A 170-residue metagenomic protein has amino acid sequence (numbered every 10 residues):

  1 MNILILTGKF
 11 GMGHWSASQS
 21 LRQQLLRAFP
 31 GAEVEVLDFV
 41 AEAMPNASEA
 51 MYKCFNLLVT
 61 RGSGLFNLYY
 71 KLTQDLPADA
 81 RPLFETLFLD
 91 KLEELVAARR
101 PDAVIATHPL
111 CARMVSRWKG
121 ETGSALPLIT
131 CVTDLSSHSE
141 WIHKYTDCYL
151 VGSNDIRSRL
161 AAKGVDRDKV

Functional and structural regions predicted by a protein language model:
M1-L4: Extreme N-terminal starter segment of soluble prokaryotic enzymes
L6-T7, D38, V132, V151: Short beta-strand/turn micro-motifs composed of small residues that flank or help shape donor/cofactor-binding pockets
G8, T107-L110: Short, well-ordered beta-to-alpha junction loops that form the rim of enzyme active sites and present histidine/acidic
G8-A17: A short, glycine/small-residue-rich beta-strand->loop->alpha-helix junction that serves as a flexible
S20-R99: Conserved N-terminal ligand/cofactor-binding loop architecture of enzyme catalytic domains
M44, A112-M114, H138-S139, R157: Short, well-ordered alpha-helical microsegments
K91-V104, R113-I129: Glycosyltransferases and closely related glycan-assembly transferases that use nucleotide-activated donors
G120-V170: Active-site-proximal region of nucleotide-activated glycan assembly enzymes, centered on histidine/acidic-rich loops
